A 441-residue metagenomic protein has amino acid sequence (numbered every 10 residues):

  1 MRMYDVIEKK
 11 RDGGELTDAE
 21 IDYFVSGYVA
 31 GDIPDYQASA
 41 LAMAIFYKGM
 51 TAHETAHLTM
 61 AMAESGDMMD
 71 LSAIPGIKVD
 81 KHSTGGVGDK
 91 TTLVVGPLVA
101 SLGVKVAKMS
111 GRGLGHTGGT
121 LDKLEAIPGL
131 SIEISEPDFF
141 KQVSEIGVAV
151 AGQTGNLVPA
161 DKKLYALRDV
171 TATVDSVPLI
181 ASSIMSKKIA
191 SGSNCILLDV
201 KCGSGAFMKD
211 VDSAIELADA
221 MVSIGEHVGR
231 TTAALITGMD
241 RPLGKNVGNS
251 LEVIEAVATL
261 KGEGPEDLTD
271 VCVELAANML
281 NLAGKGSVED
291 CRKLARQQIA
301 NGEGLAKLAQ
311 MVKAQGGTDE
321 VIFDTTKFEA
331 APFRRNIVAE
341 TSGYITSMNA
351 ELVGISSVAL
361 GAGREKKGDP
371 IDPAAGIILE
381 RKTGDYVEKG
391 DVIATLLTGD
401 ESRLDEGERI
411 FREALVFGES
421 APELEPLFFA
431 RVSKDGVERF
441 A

Functional and structural regions predicted by a protein language model:
M1-R2, K10-S72: N-terminal glycine-rich anion-binding loops that anchor highly charged ligand groups
D5, K10, E15-T17, Y28 (+6 more regions): Well-ordered secondary-structure scaffolds
G49-S110, L114: Active-site cofactor/substrate anionic-group-binding motifs, chiefly glycine- and Lys/Arg-rich phosphate-binding loops
V87-G96, A100-S101, K108-M109, G115-G118 (+5 more regions): Short glycine/serine/threonine-rich phosphate/pyrophosphate-binding segments that cradle anionic phosphate groups
T92, S110, T117-D122, Q153-T154 (+4 more regions): Short acidic, glycine/serine/threonine-rich loops at helix termini
M109, V143, A151-Q153, D199-G203 (+1 more regions): Short beta-strand segments
K123-A149, D219-G225, G229: A glycine-rich helix N-cap at a beta->alpha junction
S144-C195: Phosphate/diphosphate-binding glycine-rich loops and adjacent basic-rich segments that engage nucleotide
